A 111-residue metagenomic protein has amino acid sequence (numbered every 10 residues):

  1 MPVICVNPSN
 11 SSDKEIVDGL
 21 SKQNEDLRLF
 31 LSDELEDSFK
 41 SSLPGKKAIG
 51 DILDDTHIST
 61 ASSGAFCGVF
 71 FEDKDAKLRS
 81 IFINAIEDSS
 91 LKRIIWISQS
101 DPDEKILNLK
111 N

Functional and structural regions predicted by a protein language model:
M1-L29: N-terminal Rossmann NAD(P)H-binding glycine-rich loop of SDR-like oxidoreductase domains
P2, F66-C67, R93: Structural motif
K14, I52-D55, A76-S80: Structural motif corresponding to alpha-helix initiation and N-cap regions
L31-D37, D101: Short, polar loop motifs at secondary-structure junctions
E36-L43, T60, I106-L107: Short loop/helix-cap segments at secondary-structure boundaries that form the rim of catalytic
S42-C67: Conserved Rossmann-fold cofactor-binding substructure of NAD(P)-dependent oxidoreductases
S63-K77: Rossmann-like NAD(P)-binding element
D73-N111: Glycine-/Pro-rich loop/turn segments that contact NAD(P) or position catalytic residues in Rossmann-like domains
